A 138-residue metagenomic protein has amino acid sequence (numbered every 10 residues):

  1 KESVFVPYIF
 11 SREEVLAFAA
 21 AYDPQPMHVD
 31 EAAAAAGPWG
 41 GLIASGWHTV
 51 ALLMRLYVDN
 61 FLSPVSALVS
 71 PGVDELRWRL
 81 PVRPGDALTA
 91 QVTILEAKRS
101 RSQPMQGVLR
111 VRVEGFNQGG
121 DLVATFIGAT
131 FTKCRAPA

Functional and structural regions predicted by a protein language model:
K1-G72, P137-A138: Hot-dog-fold acyl-thioester-processing enzymes
W78, V82-A138: HotDog/MaoC-like acyl-thioester-processing domains
